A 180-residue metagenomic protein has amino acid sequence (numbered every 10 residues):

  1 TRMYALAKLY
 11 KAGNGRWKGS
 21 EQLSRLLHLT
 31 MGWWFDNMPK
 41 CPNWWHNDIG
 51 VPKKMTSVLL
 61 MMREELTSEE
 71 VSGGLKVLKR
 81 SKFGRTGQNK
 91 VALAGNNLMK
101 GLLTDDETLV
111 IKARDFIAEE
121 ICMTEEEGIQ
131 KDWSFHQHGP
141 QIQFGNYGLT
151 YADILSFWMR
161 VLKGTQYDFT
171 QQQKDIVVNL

Functional and structural regions predicted by a protein language model:
T1-L180: Aromatic-lined, polymer-binding surfaces characteristic of secreted/periplasmic polysaccharide-degrading enzymes
